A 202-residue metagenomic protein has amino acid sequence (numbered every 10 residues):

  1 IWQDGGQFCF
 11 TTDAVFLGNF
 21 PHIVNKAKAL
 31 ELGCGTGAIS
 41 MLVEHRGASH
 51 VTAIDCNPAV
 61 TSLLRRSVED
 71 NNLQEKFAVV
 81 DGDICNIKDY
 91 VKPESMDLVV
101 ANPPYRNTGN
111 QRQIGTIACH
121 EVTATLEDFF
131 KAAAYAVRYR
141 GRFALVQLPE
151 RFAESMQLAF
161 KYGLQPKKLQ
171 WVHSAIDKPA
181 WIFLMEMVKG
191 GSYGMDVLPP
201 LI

Functional and structural regions predicted by a protein language model:
I1-V24: Class I SAM-dependent transferase core
W2, T125-A180: Conserved Class I SAM-dependent methyltransferase catalytic core
Q7-F10, T36, D177: Short glycine/threonine-rich catalytic loop with a Thr-x-Gly-x-Asp
L17, N102, F129, M187: Residue-level signal for inorganic ion chemistry
F20-A101, R106-R112: Conserved SAM/SAH cofactor-binding pocket of Class I
P103-D128, A132: Mobile active-site "lid"/loop adjacent to the S-adenosyl-L-methionine
I176-I202: Flexible, glycine-/basic-rich loop-and-beta segments that form/coincide with the SAM-dependent methyltransferase
